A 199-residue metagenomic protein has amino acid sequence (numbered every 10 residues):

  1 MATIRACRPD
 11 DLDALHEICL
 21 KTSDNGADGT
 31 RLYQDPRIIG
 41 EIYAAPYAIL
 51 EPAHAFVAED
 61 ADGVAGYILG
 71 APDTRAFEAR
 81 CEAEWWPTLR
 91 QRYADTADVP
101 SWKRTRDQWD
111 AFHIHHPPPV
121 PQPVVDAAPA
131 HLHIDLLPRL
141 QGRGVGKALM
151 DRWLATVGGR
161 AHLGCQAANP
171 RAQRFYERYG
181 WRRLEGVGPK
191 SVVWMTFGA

Functional and structural regions predicted by a protein language model:
T3-E17: A short beta-loop-alpha structural element at the N-terminal edge of CoA-dependent acyl/N-acetyltransferase catalytic
S23-Y43, A79-A94, D98: Conserved GNAT-fold acetyl-CoA-binding loop/helix
L32-A55, A61: Active-site rim helix/loop that mediates acceptor-substrate recognition in acyltransferases
V57, G63-P72: Conserved beta-strand in the GNAT
T74-R75, G164, E177-T196: Conserved catalytic-core motifs of GNAT/GCN5-like acyltransferases
R75-H133: Conserved acyl-donor/pantetheine-binding loop and adjacent beta-alpha core of acyl/acetyltransferases and related
V125-A127, I134-D151, A167-R174, R178: Conserved glycine-rich acetyl-CoA-binding loop
A128-A130, V157-A167: Conserved GNAT acetyl-CoA-binding A-motif
